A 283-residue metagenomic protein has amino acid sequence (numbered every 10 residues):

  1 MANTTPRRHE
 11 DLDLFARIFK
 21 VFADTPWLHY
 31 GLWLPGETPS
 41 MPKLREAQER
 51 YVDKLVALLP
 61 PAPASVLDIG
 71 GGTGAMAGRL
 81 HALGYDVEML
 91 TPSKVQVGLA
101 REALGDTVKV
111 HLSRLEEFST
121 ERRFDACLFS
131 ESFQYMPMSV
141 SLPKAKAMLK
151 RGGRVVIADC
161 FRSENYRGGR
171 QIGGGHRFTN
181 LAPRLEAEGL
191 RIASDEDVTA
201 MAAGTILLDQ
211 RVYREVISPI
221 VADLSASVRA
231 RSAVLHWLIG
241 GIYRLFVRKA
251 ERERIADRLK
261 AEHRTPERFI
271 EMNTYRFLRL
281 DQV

Functional and structural regions predicted by a protein language model:
M1-P35: N-terminal, positively charged/glycine-rich alpha-helical extensions of SAM-dependent methyltransferases
R45-A62: Conserved alpha-helix/loop element of class I SAM-dependent methyltransferases that forms part of the SAM/SAH-binding
L67-E117: Class I SAM-dependent methyltransferase SAM/SAH-binding core
E117-C127: A short acidic, Gly/Pro-enriched loop at the edge of an enzyme's catalytic core that lines a small-molecule cofactor
A126-S139: A short SAM/SAH-binding and catalytic strip from SAM-dependent methyltransferases
V140-R154: A short glycine-rich, Lys/Arg-flanked "PGG" loop and its adjoining helix->strand segment in the class I
G152-C160, E164: Conserved beta-strand signature within the Rossmann-like core of class I S-adenosyl-L-methionine
G169-E267: Substrate-binding/catalytic lobe of Class I Rossmann-like enzymes that use SAM or dcSAM, i.e., the mid-to-C-terminal
